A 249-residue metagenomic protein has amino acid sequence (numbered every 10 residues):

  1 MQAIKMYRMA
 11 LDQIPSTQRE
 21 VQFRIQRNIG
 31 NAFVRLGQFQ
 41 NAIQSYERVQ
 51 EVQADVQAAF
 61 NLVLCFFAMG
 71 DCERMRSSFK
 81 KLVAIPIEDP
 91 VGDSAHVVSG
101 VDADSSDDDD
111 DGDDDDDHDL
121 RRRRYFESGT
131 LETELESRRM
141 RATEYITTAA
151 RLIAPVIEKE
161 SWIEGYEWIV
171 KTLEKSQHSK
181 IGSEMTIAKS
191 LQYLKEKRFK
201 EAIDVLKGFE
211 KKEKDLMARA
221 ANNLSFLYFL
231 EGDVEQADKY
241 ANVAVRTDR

Functional and structural regions predicted by a protein language model:
M1-R249: Non-TPR docking regions that flank or precede TPR/alpha-solenoid scaffolds in eukaryotic proteins
